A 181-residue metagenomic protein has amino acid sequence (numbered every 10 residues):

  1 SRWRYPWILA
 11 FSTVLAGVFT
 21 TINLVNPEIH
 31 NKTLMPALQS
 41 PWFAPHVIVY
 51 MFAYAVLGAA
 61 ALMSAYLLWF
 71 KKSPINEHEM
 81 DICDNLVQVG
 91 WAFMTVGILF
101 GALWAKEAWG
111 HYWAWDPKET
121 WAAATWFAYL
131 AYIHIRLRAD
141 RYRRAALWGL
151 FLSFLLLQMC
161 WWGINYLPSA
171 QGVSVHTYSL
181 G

Functional and structural regions predicted by a protein language model:
S1-G181: Polytopic transmembrane helical bundles with strong interfacial aromatic enrichment
